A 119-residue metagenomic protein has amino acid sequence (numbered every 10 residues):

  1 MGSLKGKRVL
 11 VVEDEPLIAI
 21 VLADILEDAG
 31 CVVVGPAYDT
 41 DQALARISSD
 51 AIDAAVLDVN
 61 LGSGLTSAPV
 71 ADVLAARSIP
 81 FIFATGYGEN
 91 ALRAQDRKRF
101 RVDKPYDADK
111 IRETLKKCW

Functional and structural regions predicted by a protein language model:
M1-R8, D107-W119: Non-catalytic signal-transmission and effector/linker regions of two-component phosphorelay proteins
E13: Conserved acidic carboxylate
P16-G35: Two-component/phosphorelay signaling modules centered on CheY-like receiver
P36-A54: Acidic, metal-coordinating helix/loop segments flanking the phosphotransfer/catalytic sites of two-component signaling
L57-A75: Conserved phosphotransfer microenvironments
R99-F100: Conserved phosphoryl-transfer motifs of two-component systems
K104: A Lys-centered signature of the CheY-like receiver
